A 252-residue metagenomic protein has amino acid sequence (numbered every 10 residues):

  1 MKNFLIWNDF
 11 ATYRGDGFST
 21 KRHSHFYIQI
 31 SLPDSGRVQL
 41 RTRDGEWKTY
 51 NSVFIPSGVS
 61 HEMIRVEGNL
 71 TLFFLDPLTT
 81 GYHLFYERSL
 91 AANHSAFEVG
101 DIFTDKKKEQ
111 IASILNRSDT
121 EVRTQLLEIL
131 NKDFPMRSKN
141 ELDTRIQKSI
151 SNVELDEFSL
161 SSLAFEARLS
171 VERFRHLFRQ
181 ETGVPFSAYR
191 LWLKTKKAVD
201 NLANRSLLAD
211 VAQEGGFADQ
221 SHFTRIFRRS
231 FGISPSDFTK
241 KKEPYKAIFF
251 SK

Functional and structural regions predicted by a protein language model:
M1, A203, R225-K252: …primarily DNA-binding HTH/wHTH and HhH modules…
K2-L90: N-terminal regulatory/effector-sensing and dimerization cores that precede helix-turn-helix DNA-binding domains
H61, V184, K196, A209 (+1 more regions): Glycine-centered loop/turn positions within well-structured domains that cap or flank conserved ligand/cofactor-binding
I64-S149: Compact structured core domains
I102-I111, T124-S159, A164-A167, V184 (+1 more regions): A short, Lys/Arg-enriched amphipathic alpha-helix from helix-turn-helix/homeodomain DNA-binding modules
S161-R190, A212-F238: Basic/polar phosphate-binding segments, predominantly the helix-turn-helix DNA-binding elements of transcriptional
K197-D210, E214, A218, P244-K252: Intrinsically disordered, low-complexity basic tails/linkers immediately adjacent to helix-turn-helix/homeobox/MYB/SANT
